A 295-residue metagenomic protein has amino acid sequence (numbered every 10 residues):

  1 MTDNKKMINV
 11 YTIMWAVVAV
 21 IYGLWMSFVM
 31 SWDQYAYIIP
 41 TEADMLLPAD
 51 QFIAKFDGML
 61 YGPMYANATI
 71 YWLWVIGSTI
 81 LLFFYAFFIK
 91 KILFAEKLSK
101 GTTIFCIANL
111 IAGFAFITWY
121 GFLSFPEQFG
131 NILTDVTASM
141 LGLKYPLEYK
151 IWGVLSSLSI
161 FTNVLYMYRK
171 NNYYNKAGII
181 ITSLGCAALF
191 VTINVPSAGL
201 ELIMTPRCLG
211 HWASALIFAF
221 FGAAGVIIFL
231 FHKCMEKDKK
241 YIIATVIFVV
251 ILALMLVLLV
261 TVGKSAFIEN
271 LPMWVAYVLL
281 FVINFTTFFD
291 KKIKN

Functional and structural regions predicted by a protein language model:
D3-N4, K91-T102, Y166-G178, F231-I242 (+1 more regions): Membrane-interface helix-boundary motifs at transmembrane edges
M7-W15, S99-A112, Y173-G185, K237-I247: Membrane-interfacial loop-to-transmembrane alpha-helix junctions, especially the N-terminal start
A19-A36, G113-N131: Alpha-helical transmembrane segments of multi-pass membrane proteins
S27-A36, N194-I203, L256-S265: Juxtamembrane "helix-exit" motif on the non-cytosolic side of transmembrane helices
F52-I76, S139-L158: Interfacial helix-start motif at the membrane-water boundary
W74-A86, I151-N163, I217-F229, V275-F288: Hydrophobic cores of alpha-helical transmembrane segments in multi-pass inner/ER membrane proteins, independent
G185-C234: Membrane-proximal helix-loop-helix units in multi-pass membrane proteins
L230-N295: Terminal transmembrane helical module of multi-pass membrane proteins
